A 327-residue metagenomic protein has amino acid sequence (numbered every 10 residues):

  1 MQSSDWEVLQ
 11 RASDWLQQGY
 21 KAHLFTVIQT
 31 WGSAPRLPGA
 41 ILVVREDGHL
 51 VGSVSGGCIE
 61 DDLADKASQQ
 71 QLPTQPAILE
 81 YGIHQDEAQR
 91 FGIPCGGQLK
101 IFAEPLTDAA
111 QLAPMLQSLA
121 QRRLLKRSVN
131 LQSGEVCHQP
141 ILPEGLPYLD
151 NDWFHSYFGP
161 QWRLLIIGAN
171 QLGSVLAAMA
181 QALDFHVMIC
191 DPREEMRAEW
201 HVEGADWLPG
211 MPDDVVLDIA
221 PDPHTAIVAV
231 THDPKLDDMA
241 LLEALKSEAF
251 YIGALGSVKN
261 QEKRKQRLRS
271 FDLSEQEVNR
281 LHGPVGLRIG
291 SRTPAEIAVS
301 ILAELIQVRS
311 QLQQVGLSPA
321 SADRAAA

Functional and structural regions predicted by a protein language model:
M1-L208, D222-T225, N260, Q266-R267 (+1 more regions): Segments forming oxygen-rich coordination pockets for charged ligands
C190, A226-H232, L242-R267: ADP-ribose/adenylate-binding Rossmann-like module
W207-P209, E248-L255, S274-L281: Short hydrophobic/aromatic-enriched beta-strand-loop microsegments
D213-P223: Short amphipathic alpha-helix with an adjacent loop that forms part of the alpha/beta core around
D222, S247, S274, A303: Internal alpha/beta domain cores that form substrate/cofactor-binding pockets in large enzymes and binding proteins
P234-L236: Beta-loop-alpha module in the N-terminal Rossmann-like domain of NAD(P)-dependent dehydrogenases, especially those
D238-A240: Glycine/threonine-rich flexible loop motifs
S257-V258, E275-I306: Active-site capping/gating segments
